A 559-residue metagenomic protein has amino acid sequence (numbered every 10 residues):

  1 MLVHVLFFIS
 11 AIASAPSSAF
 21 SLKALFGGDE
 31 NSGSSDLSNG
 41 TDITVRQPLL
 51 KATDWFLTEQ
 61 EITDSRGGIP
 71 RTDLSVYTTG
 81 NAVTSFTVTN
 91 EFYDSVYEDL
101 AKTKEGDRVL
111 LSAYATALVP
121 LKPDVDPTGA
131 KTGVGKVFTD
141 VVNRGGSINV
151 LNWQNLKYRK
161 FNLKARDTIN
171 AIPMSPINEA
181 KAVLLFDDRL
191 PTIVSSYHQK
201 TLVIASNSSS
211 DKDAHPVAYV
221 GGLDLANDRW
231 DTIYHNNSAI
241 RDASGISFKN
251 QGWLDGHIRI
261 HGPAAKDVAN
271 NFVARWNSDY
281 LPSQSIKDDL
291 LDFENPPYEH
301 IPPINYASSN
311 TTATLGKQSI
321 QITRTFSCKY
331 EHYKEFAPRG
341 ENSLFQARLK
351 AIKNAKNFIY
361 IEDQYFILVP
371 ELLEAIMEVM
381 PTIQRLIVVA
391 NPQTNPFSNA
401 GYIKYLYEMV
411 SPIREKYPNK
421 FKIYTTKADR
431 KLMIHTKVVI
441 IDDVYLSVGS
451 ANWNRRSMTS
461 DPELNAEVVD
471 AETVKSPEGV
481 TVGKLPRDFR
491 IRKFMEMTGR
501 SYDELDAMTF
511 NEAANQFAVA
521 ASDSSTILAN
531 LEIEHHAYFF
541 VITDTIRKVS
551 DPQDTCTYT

Functional and structural regions predicted by a protein language model:
M1-F8: Classical eukaryotic N-terminal signal peptides for Sec-dependent ER targeting/secretion, especially the positively
I9-F26: N-terminal signal peptide
A11, D231, D470-E472: Extended rod-forming repeat segments used as scaffolds/tethers
A13, E61-I62, N236, P282 (+3 more regions): A generic structural signal for solvent-exposed, polar alpha-helical segments
L22-G27, D42, V268, W276-P302 (+2 more regions): Accessory carbohydrate-binding/adhesion or oligomerization-edge regions at the termini of glycan-active proteins
L25-F26, G33-R108, A115-N354, E362 (+2 more regions): HKD-type phospholipase D/PLD-like phosphodiesterase module
L223, Q251-G252, P370-L373, Q393-T394 (+1 more regions): Long, C-terminal catalytic modules of enzymes
L344-I361, Y365-L372, M377-Q384, Y558: Long hydrophobic segments that form regular secondary structure
